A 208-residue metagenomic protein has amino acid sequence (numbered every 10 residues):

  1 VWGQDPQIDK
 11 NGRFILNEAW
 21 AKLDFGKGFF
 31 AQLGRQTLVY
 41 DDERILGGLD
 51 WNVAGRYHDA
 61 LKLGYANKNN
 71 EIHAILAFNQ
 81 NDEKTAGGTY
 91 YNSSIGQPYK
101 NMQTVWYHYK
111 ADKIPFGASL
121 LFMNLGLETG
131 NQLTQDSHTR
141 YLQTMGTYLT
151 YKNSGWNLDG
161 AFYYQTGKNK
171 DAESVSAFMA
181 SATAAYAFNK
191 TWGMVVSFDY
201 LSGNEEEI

Functional and structural regions predicted by a protein language model:
V1-K27, Y40-W51, N131-L133, Q165-V175: Surface-exposed loop and membrane-interface regions of Gram-negative outer-membrane beta-barrel proteins
K27-A31, L49-E207: Signature for the C-terminal beta-barrel architecture of outer-membrane proteins
G34: Small/polar (Gly/Ser/Thr/Ala-rich) solvent-exposed segments that form structured loops/beta-strands/short helices used
T37-Y40, Q80-N81: Solvent-exposed loop/turn segments at secondary-structure junctions within structured extracellular/periplasmic domains
